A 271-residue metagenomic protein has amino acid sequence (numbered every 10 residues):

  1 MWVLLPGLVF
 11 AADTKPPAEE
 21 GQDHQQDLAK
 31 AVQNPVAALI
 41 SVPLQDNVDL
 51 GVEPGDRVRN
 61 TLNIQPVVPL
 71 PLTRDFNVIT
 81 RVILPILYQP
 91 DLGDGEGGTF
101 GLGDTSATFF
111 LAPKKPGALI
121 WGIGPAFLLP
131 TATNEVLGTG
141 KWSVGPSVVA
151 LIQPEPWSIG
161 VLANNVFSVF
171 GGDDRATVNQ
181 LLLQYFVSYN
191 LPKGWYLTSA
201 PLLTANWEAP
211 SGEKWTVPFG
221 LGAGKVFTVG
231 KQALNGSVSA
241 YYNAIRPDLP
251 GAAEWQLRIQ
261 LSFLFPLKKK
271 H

Functional and structural regions predicted by a protein language model:
M1-G7: Bacterial N-terminal signal peptides
A12-H271: Transmembrane beta-barrel domains of Gram-negative outer membranes and organellar outer membranes
